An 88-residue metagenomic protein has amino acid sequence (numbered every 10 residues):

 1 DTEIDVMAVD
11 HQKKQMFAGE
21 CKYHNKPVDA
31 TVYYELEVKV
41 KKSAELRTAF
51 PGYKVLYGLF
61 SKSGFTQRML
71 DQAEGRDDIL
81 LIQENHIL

Functional and structural regions predicted by a protein language model:
D1-L88: A cross-kingdom feature that marks ATP-driven nucleic-acid transaction machinery
